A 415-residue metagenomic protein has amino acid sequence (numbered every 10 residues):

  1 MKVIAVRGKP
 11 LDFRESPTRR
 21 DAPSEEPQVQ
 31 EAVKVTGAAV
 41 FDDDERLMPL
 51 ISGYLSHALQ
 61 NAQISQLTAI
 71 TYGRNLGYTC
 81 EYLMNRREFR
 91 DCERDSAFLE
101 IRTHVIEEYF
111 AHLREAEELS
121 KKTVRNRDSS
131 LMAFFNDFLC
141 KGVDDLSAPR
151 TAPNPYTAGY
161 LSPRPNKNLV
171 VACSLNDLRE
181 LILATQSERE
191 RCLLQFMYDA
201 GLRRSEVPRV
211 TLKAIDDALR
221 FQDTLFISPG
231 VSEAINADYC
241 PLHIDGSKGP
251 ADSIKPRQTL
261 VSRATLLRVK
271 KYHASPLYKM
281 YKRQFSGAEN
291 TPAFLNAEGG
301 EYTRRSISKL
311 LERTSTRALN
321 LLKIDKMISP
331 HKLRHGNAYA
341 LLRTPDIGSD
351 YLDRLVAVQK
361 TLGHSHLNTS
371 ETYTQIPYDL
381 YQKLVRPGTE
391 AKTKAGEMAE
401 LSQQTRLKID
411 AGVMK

Functional and structural regions predicted by a protein language model:
M1-F13, G388-K415: C-terminal secondary-structure termini that scaffold catalytic or DNA-interacting sites
I51-T68, L76-N166, E180: N-terminal core-binding DNA-recognition domain of tyrosine recombinases/integrases
T157-R179, A237-Y239, A251-R263, F285 (+1 more regions): DNA breakage-rejoining catalytic core of tyrosine-based enzymes
N176-R204: Basic, Lys/Arg- and aromatic-enriched nucleic-acid-binding interface segment
V210-L267: Conserved tyrosine-mediated DNA breakage-rejoining catalytic core shared by Y-recombinases
L260-I324: Active-site/catalytic core of tyrosine-dependent DNA strand-transfer enzymes
G300, S308-V356, K360, H364: Short, basic (Lys/Arg/His-rich) helix/loop patches that form interaction surfaces in the mid-to-C-terminal regions
L362-T393: Catalytic-site neighborhood detector that most strongly recognizes the C-terminal catalytic loop/helix of tyrosine
